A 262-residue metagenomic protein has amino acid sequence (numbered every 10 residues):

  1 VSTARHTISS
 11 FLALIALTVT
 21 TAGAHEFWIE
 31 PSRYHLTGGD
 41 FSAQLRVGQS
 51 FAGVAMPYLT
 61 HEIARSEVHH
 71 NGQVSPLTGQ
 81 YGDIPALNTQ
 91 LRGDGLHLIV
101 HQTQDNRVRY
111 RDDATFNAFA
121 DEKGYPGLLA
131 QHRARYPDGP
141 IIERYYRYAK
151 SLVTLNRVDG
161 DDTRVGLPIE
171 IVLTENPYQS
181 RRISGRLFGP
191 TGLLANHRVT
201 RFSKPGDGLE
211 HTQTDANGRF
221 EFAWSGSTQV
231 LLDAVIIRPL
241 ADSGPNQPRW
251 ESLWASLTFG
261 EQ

Functional and structural regions predicted by a protein language model:
S9-V19: Bacterial N-terminal signal peptides
T20-A24: Sec/Tat signal peptide C-region and signal peptidase I cleavage site
H25-F41, E122-I183, F188-L193, P205-D207 (+1 more regions): Beta-strand-rich domain onsets/edges
H25-G79: Start-of-domain marker
L59-H61, T191-F202: Short, ordered, surface-exposed loop/turn motifs in non-cytosolic proteins
A64-V74, R198-Q213: Short amphipathic beta-strand segments in non-cytosolic proteins
G82-A86, G93, T214-T228: Glycine-centered loop-to-beta-strand initiation motif
Q104-D112, R238-S243: Short acidic/polar inter-strand loop motif in beta-rich domains
